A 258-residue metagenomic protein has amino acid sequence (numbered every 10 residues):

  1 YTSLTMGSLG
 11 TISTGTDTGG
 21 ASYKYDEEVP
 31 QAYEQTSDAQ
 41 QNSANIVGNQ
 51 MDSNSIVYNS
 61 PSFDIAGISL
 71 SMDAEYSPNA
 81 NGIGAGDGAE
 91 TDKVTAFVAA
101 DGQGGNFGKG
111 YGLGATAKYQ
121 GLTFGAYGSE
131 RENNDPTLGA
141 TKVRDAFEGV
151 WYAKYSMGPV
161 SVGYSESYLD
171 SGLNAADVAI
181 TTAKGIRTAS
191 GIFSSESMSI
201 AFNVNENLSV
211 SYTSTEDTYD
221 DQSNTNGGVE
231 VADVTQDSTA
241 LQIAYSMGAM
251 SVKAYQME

Functional and structural regions predicted by a protein language model:
Y1-E258: Outer-membrane beta-barrel proteins
